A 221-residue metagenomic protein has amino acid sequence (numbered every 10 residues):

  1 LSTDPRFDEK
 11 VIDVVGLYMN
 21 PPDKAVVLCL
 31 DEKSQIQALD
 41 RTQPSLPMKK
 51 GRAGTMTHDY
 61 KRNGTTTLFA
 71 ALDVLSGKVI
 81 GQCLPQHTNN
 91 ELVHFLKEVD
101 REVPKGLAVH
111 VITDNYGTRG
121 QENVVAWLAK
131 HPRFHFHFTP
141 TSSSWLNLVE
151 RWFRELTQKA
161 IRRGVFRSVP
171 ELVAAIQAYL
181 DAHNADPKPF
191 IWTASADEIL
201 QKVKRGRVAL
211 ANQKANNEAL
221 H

Functional and structural regions predicted by a protein language model:
L1-V11: Short Lys/Arg-enriched helix C-cap and helix-to-coil transition segments that create basic nucleic-acid-contact patches
V11-K97, V203, R207, Q213: Extended, low-complexity cationic-aromatic segments
L30-E32, A71, G77, V111-D114 (+2 more regions): Short, conserved catalytic/metal-binding motifs centered on acidic residues
G54-Y60, L128-L148, G164-F166: RNase H-like polynucleotidyl transferase catalytic core
V79, V149-E171, A182-N184: Active-site proximal helix-loop segment of RNase H-like, two-metal nucleases, encompassing DDE(D)
L107-R119: Acidic/histidine-rich, metal-coordinating catalytic segments
E171-H221: C-terminal domain-tail junction helix/linker
